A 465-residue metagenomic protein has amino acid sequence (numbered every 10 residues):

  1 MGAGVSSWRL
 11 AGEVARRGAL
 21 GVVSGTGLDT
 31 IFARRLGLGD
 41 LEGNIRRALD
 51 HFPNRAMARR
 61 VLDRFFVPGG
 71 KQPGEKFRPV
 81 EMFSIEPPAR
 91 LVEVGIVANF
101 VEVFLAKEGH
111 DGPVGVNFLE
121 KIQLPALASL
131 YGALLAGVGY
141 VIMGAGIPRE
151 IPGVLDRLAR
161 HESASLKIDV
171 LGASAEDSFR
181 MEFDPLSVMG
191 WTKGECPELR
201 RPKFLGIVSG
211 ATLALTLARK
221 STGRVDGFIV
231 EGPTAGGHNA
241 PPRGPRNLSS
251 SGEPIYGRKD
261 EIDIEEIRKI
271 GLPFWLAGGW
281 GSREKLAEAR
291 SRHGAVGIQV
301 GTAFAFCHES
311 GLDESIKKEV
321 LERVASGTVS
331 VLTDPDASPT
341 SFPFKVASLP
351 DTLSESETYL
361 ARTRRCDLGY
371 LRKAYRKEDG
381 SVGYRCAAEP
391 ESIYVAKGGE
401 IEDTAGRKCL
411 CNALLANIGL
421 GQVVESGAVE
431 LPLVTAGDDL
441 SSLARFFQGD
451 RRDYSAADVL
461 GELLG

Functional and structural regions predicted by a protein language model:
M1-G4, V208, G271-L286, G301: Glycine-rich adenosine-cofactor-binding loop
M1-K269, D438, L443-G465: Active-site entrance/lid segments in N-terminal catalytic domains of soluble metabolic enzymes
L10, L28-D29, I45-A48, V225 (+3 more regions): Conserved active-site-proximal phosphate/metal-binding subdomains
